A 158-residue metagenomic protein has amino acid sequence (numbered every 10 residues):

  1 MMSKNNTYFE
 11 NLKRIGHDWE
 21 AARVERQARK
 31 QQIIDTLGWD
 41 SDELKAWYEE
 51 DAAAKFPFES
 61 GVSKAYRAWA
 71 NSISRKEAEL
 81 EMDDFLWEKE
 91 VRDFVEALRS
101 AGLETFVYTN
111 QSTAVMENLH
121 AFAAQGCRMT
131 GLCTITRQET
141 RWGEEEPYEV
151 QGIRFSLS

Functional and structural regions predicted by a protein language model:
M1-E117: An N-terminal amphipathic alpha-helical segment
M116-R128: Short, aromatic/basic amphipathic alpha-helical patches
M129-S158: C-terminal edge-of-domain segments
